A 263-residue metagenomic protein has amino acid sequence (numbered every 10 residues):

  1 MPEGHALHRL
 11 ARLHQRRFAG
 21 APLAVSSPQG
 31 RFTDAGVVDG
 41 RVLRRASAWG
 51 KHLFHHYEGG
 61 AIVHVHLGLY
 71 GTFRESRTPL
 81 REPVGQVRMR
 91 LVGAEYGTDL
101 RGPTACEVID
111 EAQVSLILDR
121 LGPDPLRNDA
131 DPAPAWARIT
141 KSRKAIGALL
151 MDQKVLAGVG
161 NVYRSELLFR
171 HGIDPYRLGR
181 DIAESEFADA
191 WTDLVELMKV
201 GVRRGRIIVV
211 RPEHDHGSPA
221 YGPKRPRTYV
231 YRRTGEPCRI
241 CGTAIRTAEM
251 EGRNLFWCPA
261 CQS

Functional and structural regions predicted by a protein language model:
M1-S263: Structured catalytic/nucleic-acid-binding cores of DNA maintenance enzymes
